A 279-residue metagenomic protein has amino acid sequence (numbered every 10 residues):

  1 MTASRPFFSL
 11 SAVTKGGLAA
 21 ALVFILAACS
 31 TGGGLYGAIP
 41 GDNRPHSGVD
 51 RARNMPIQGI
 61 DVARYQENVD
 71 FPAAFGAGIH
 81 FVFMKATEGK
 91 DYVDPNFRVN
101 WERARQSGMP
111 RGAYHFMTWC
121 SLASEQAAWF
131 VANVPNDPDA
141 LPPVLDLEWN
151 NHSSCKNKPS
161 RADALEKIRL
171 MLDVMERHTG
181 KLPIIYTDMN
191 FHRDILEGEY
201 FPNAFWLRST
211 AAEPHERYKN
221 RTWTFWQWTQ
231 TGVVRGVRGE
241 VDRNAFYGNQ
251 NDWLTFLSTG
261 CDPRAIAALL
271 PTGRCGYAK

Functional and structural regions predicted by a protein language model:
A3-L18: Bacterial N-terminal signal peptides that target proteins for export
I25-A28: C-terminal motif of bacterial Sec signal peptides marking the signal peptidase cleavage site
G32-I39, G108, D139: Catalytic-site microenvironment of enzymes that process N-acetyl-hexosamine-containing cell-wall polysaccharides
G34-G59, Y200-K279: Functionally critical loop-and-helix segments that line ligand-binding/catalytic clefts of soluble enzyme domains
A52-N68, P72, K85-L170, E176-H178: Substrate-binding cleft of extracellular glycoside hydrolase catalytic domains
H80, L141, W223: Conserved acidic residues
H80, P110, L182: Residue-level detector of anion-binding/catalytic polar loops
P142-K219: Catalytic domains of cell-wall/extracellular-matrix polysaccharide-remodeling enzymes, centered on de-N-acetylation
